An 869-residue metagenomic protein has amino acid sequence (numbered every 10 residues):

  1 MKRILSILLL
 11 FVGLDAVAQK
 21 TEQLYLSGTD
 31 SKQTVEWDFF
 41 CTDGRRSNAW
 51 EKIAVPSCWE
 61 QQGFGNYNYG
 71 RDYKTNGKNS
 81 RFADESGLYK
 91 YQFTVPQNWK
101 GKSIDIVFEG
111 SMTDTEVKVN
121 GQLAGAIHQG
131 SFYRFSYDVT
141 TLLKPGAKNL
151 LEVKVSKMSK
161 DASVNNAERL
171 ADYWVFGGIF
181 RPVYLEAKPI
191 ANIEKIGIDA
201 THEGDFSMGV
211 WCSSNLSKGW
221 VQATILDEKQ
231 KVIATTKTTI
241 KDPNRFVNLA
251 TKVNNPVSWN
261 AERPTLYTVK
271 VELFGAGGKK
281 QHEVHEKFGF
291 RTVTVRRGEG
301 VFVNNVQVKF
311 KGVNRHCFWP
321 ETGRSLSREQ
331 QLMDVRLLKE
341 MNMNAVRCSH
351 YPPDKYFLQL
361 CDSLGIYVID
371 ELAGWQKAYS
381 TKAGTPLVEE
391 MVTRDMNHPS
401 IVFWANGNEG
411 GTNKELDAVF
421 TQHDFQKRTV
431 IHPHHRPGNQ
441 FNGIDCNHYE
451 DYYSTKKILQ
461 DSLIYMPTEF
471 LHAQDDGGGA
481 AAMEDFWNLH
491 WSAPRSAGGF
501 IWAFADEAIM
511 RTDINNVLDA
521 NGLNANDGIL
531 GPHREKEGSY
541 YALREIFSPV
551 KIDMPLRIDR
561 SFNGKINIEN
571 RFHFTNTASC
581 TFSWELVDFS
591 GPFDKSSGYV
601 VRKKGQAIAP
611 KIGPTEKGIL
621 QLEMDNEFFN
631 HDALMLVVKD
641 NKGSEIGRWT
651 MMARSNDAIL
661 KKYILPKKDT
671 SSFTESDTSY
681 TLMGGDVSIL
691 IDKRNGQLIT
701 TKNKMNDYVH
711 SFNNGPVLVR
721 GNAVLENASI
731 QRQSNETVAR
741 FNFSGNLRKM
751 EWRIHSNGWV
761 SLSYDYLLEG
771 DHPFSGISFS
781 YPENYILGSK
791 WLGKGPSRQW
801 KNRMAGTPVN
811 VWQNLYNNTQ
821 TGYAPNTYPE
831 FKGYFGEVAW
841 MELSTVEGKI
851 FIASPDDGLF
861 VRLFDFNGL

Functional and structural regions predicted by a protein language model:
M1-E22: Bacterial Sec-dependent N-terminal signal peptides
Q19-V107, S159-L170, F176-I179, H533-E535 (+1 more regions): Extended carbohydrate-recognition surfaces in non-catalytic/accessory domains of CAZymes and lectin-like proteins
K20-Q23, F40-G44, N79, D84-I193 (+6 more regions): Accessory beta-strand-rich segments of carbohydrate-active enzymes
T21, C58-Q61, N66, Y73 (+12 more regions): An acidic-aromatic loop/edge-strand motif
T29-Q33, E51, V55-Y73, H128 (+8 more regions): Extended substrate-binding grooves/exosites of carbohydrate-active enzymes
Q61, G110, V155-K157, N260 (+2 more regions): Beta-strand/loop-rich accessory regions of lumenal/periplasmic or secreted enzymes, predominantly carbohydrate-active
V117-V119, D205-T239, V247-L249, S561-I608 (+2 more regions): Beta-strand-rich binding/interaction modules
K144-K148, W211-R296, E627-F628, M635-P666: Extended acidic/polar, glycine-enriched regions that form or flank non-catalytic beta-rich accessory modules
